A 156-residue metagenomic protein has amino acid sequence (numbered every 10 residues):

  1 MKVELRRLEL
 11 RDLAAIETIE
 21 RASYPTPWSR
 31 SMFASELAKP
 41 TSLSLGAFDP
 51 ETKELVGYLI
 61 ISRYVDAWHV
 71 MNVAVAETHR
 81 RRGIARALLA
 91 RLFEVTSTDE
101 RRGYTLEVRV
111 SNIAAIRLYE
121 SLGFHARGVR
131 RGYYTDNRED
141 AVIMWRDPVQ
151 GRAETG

Functional and structural regions predicted by a protein language model:
R7-R82, L89-D99, D147-T155: Acetyl-CoA-dependent GNAT
N72-A74, T105-E107, I143: Short aromatic/hydrophobic contact patches that present stacked aromatics for nucleic-acid/ligand binding
R86, R138-P148: Accessory recognition modules or surfaces
T96-E107, R130: Conserved GNAT acetyl-CoA-binding A-motif
L106-I116, Y133-R138: Conserved beta-strand-loop-alpha-helix junction that forms the acyl-donor binding cleft
Y119, F124, M144: Conserved active-site tyrosine of GNAT-family acetyltransferases
A126-G128: A secondary-structure capping/hinge motif
